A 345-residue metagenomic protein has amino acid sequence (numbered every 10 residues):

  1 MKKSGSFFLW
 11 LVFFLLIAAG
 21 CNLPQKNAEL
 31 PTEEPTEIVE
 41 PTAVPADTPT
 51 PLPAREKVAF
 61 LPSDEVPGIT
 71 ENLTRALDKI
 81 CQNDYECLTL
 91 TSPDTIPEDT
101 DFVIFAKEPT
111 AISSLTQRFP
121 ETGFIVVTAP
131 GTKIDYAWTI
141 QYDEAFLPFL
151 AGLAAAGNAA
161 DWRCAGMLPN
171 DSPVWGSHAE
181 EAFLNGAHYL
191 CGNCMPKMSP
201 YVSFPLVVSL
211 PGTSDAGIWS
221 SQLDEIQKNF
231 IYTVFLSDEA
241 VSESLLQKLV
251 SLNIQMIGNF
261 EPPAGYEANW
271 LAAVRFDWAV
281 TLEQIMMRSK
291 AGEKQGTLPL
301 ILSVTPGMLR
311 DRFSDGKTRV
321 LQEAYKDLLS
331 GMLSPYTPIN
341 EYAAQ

Functional and structural regions predicted by a protein language model:
L15-L16, G20-L52: Ser/Thr-rich, Proline-interspersed low-complexity disordered segments
P49-C81, W175-G176: Extracytoplasmic "Venus flytrap"
A59-L61, T100-K107, G123-V127, N229-A240 (+1 more regions): Periplasmic-binding protein-like
P120-Q141, E261-N269: Flexible loop/hinge segments that line or gate small-molecule binding clefts
I140-R163, V274-K294: Hydrophobic alpha-helical segments within soluble ligand-binding/sensing domains
L150-M198, T297-S314: An alpha-beta-alpha
H178-I231: Extracellular/periplasmic Venus flytrap/periplasmic-binding protein
M287-Q345: Hinge/cleft segment of the Venus flytrap/periplasmic-binding protein
